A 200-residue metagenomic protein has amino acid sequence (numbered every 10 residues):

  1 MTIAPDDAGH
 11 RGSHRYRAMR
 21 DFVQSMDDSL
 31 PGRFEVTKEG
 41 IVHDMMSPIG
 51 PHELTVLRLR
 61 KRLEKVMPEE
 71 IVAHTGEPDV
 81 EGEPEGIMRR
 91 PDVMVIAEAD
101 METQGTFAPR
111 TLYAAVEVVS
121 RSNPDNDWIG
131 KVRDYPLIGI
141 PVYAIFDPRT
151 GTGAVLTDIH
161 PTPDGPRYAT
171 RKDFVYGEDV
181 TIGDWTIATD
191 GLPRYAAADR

Functional and structural regions predicted by a protein language model:
M1-I138, V142-R200: Gly/Pro/Ser/Thr-rich low-complexity, intrinsically disordered segments predominantly at protein N-termini
